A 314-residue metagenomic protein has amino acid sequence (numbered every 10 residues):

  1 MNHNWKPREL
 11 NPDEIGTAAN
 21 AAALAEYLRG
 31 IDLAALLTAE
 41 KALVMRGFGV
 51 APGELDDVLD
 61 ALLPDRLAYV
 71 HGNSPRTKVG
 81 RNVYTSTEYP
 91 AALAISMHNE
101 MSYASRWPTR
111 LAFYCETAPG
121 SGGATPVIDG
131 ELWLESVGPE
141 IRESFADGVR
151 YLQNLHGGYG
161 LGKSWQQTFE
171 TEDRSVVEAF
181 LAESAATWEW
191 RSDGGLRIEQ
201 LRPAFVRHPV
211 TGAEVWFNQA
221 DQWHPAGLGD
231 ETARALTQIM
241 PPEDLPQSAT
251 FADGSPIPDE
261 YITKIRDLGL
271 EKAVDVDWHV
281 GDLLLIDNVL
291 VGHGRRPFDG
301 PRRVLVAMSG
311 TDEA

Functional and structural regions predicted by a protein language model:
M1-L24, A91-M97, R106-L283, L290-A314: Active-site environment of non-heme Fe oxygenases that use a 2-His-1-carboxylate facial triad
N20-A35: Active-site-flanking structural segment that lines cofactor/substrate pockets
A35-L36, D56: A structured, charge-rich N-terminal accessory region that forms the first stable segment of a protein and links
L36-A42: Short, surface-exposed connector motifs at secondary-structure boundaries
V50-P64: Glycine-rich loop at the start of a catalytic domain that most often binds anionic cofactors/ligands
Y69-N99: A gly/proline- and charged-residue-enriched helix-loop-helix capping module
